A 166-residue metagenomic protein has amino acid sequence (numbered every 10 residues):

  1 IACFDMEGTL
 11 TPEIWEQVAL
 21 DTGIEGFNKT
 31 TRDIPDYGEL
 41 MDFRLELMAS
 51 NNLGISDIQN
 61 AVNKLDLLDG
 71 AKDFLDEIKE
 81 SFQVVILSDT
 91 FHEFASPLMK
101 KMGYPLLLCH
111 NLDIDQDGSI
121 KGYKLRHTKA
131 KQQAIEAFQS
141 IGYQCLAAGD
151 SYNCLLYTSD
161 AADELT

Functional and structural regions predicted by a protein language model:
I1-N111, D115-Q116: Alpha-helical substrate-recognition element adjacent to the catalytic core
E7, K121, A148: Short glycine-rich loop/turn motifs that provide flexible caps or phosphate-binding loops at active sites
V62, G122, R126: A short glycine-/small-residue-rich loop at the edge of a beta-strand within enzyme catalytic domains
L68-K72, T128-I135: Short, well-ordered alpha-helical scaffold segments within catalytic/effector domains
D115-Y123: Short, charged, surface-exposed secondary-structure boundary motifs
A130-L156: Conserved Lys-Pro-Asp/Glu-containing loop-to-beta segment of HAD-superfamily phosphomonoesterases, centered on
Y157-A162: Conserved small/polar residues in nucleotide/adenosyl-binding loops
L165-T166: N-terminal low-complexity segments that are often proline-rich with Ser/Thr-Pro
